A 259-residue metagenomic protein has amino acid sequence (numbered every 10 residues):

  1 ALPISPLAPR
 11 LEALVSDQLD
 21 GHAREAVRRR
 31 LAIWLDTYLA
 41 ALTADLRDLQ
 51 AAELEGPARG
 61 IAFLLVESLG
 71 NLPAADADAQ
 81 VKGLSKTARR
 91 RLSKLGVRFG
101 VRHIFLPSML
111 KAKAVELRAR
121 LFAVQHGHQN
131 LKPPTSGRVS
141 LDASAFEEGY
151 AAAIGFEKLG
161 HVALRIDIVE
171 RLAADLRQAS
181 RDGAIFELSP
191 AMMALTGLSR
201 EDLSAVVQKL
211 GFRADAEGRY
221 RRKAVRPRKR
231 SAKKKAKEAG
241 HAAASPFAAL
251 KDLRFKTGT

Functional and structural regions predicted by a protein language model:
A8-R90, K94: Conserved structured catalytic cores and adjacent interaction surfaces of nucleotide-binding/hydrolyzing enzymes
A41, R98, D175, A179-D182 (+2 more regions): Conserved, well-folded catalytic cores of nucleic-acid-processing and energy-transducing macromolecular machines
G83-K158, V162, D167: Long C-terminal appendages of very large multidomain proteins
F146-L198, D202-K209, R226, K233-K237 (+1 more regions): C-terminal accessory/binding modules appended to enzymatic or scaffolding proteins
F186, A216, Y220-R221, T259: Basic, amphipathic N-terminal segments
R230-S231, A242: Positively charged, low-complexity, intrinsically disordered RNA-binding extensions
E238-T259: Short linear clamp-binding motif
